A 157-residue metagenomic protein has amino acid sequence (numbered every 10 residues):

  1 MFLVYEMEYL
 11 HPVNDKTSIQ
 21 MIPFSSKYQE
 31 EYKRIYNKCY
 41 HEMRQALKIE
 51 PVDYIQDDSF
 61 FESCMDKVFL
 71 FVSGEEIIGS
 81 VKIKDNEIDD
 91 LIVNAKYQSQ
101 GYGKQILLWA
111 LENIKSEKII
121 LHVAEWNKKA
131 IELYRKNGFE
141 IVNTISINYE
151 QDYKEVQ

Functional and structural regions predicted by a protein language model:
M1, K104, W126-T144: Conserved active-site alpha-helix within GNAT-family acetyltransferase domains
M1-S18: Acyl-donor-binding surface of acyltransferase catalytic domains
Q20-R34: A short beta-loop-alpha structural element at the N-terminal edge of CoA-dependent acyl/N-acetyltransferase catalytic
N37-S59: Conserved GNAT-fold acetyl-CoA-binding loop/helix
D58-L70, E87: A short helix-loop-beta-strand connector motif used in the catalytic cores of GNAT acetyltransferases and, in some
L70, E75-I92: Conserved beta-strand in the GNAT
Y97, G101-W109: Conserved acetyl-CoA pyrophosphate-binding loop and the N-cap/start of the following alpha-helix in GNAT-like
L121-I131, I147-V156: Conserved beta-strand-loop-alpha-helix junction that forms the acyl-donor binding cleft
